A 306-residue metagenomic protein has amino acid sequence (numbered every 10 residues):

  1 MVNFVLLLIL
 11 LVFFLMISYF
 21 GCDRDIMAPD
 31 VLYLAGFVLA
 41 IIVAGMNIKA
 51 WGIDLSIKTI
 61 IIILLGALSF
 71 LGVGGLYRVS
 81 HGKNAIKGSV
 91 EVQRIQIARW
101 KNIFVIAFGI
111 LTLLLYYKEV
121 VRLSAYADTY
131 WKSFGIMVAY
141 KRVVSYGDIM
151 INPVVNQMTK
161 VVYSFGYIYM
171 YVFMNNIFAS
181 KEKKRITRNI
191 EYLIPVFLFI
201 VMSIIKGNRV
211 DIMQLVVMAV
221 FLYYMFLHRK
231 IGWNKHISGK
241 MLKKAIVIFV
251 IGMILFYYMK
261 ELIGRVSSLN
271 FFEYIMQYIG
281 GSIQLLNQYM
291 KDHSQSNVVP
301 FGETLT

Functional and structural regions predicted by a protein language model:
M1-N189, L193, R229-G239: Membrane-anchoring hydrophobic segments
S18, I42, I204, Q277-Y278 (+1 more regions): Generic detector of intrinsically disordered, low-complexity, polar/charged segments
I62-F70, I86-V90, R185-L269, E273-Q277: Hydrophobic alpha-helical segments of polytopic membrane proteins
T112-K132, I237-T306: Aromatic-rich transmembrane-lumenal/periplasmic boundary elements in polytopic membrane proteins
